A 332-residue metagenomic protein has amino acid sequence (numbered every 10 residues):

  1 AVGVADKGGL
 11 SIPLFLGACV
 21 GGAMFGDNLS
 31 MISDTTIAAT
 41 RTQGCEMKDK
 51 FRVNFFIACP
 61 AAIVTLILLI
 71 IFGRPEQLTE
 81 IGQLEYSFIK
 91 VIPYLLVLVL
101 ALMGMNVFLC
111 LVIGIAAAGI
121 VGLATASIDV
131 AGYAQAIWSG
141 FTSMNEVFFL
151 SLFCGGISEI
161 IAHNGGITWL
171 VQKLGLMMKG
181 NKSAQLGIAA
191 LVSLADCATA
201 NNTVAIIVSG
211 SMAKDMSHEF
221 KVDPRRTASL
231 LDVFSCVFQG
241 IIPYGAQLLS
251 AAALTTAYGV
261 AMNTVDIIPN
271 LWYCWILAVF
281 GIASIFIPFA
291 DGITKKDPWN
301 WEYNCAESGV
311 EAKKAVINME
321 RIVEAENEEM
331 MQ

Functional and structural regions predicted by a protein language model:
A1-V2, L16, V20-M24, L174-K214 (+2 more regions): Hydrophobic alpha-helical transmembrane segments of multi-pass integral membrane proteins, predominantly secondary
V2-D6, I37-R41, K48-R52, Q135-S139 (+3 more regions): Short amphipathic alpha-helical coupling elements at transmembrane boundaries
A5-F15, E85-I92, F141-F148, K173-A189 (+1 more regions): Membrane-interfacial loop-to-helix junctions in multi-pass transporters
G9-G17, T40-F56, K182-G187, D215-V233 (+1 more regions): Membrane-interface alpha-helices at helix entry/exit sites of multi-pass transporters
G21-D27, V99-M105, G155-I160, L191-N201 (+1 more regions): Transmembrane alpha-helix interface/packing and boundary motifs in multi-pass membrane proteins, characterized by
G21-M24, N28-Q83, I89, G240-I241 (+1 more regions): Juxtamembrane and boundary regions of transmembrane helices in multi-pass small-molecule transporters and channels
I92-A124, T142, F286-D291: Flexible hinge motifs at transmembrane-helix junctions and intramembrane kinks/re-entrant loops in multi-pass membrane
A134-T168, Q185-A189, S193-L194, A198 (+1 more regions): Core transmembrane alpha-helical segments of multi-pass membrane transporters/permeases
